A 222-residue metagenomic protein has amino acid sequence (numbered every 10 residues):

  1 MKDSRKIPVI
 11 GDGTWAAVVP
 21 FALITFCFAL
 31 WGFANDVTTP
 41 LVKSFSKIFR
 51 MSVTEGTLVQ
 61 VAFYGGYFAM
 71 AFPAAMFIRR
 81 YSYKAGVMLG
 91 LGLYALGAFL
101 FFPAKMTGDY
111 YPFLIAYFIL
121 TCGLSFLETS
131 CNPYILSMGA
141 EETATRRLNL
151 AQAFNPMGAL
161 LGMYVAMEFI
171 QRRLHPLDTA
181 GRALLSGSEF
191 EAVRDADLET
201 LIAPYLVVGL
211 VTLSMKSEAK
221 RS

Functional and structural regions predicted by a protein language model:
M1-C27, W31, K47: Cytosolic juxtamembrane N-terminal segment immediately preceding the first transmembrane helix of multi-pass
V37-R50: Membrane-interface helix caps of multi-pass secondary transporters
L58-M76: Central cavity-lining transmembrane alpha-helices of secondary-active solute carriers, predominantly the Major
M70-Y83, I170: Helix-to-loop junctions at the C-terminal end of transmembrane segments in multipass secondary transporters
G92-T107: C-terminal ends and interior cores of transmembrane alpha-helices in multi-pass membrane transporters/permeases
L124, R146-L174: Glycine-rich segments within core transmembrane alpha-helices of 12-TM secondary carriers
F126-A140: Intracellular juxtamembrane helix-capping segments at the cytosolic ends of symmetry-related transmembrane helices
